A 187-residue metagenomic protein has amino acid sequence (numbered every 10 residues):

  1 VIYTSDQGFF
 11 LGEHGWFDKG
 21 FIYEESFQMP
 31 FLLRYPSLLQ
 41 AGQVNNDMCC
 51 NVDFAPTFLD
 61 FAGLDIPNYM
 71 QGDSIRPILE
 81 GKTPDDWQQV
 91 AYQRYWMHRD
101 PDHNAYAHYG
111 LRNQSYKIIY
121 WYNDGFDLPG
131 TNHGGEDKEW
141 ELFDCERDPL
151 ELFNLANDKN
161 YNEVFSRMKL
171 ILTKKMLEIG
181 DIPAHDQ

Functional and structural regions predicted by a protein language model:
V1-Q43, C49-C50, H98: Histidine-centered active-site microenvironments of extracellular/periplasmic hydrolases and transferases
D18, L38-M48, F61-I66, H98-H103 (+3 more regions): Active-site rim elements
F21-M29, L39-P56, A62-S74, H133-E141: A short beta-strand-to-alpha-helix junction
E24-F27, M97-N157: C-terminal, low-complexity/hydrophilic appendages and adjacent surface loops of extracellular/periplasmic anionic
A55-L59, G63, R76, E80 (+6 more regions): Non-transmembrane alpha-helical segments in soluble domains of secreted/periplasmic/extracellular proteins
Q89-R94: WW-domain-binding short linear motifs
G135-D137, R147, L155-Q187: Long, internal low-complexity/basic segments
